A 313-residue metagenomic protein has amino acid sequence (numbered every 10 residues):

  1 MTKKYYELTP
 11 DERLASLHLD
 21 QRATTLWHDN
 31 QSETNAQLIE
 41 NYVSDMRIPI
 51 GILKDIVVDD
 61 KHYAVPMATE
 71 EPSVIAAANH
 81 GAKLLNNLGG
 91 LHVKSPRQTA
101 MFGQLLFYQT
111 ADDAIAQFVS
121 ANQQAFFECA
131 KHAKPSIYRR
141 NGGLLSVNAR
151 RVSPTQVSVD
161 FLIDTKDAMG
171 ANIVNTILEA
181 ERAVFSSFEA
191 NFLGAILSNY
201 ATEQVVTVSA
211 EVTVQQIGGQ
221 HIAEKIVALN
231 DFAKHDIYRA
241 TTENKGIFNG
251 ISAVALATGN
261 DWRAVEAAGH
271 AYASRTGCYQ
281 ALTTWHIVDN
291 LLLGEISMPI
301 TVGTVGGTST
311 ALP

Functional and structural regions predicted by a protein language model:
M1-Y63, M67, E71, H92-A100: Acidic/polar, glycine-rich intrinsically disordered N-terminal extensions of enzymes
L26-V43, Y138-R151, T213-D231: A short, flexible low-complexity segment enriched in Lys/Arg and Gly/Pro that occurs in N-terminal basic tails
Q37, S44-P49, L53, T155-F161 (+1 more regions): Short, hydrophobic/aliphatic alpha-helical segments
L53-V57, A64-P66, L106, N148 (+6 more regions): Structured core elements
H62-Y63, T69-E71, T110-A114, I163-M169 (+2 more regions): A generic structural motif
M67, V74-V93: Mobile "lid/hinge" segments at catalytic clefts and subdomain interfaces of large enzymes
N86-R97, L105-T213, I222: Signature of multi-pass transmembrane helix bundles
D167-M169, V174-A311: Glycine-rich anion/phosphate-binding loop at the beta-strand->alpha-helix junction
